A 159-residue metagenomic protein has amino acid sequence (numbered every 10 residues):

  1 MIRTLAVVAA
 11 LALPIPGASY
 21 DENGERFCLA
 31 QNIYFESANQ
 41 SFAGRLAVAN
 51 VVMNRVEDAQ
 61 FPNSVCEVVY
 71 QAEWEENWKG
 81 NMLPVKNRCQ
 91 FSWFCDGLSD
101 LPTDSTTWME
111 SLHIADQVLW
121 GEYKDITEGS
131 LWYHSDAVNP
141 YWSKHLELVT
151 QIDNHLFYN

Functional and structural regions predicted by a protein language model:
I2-G17: Hydrophobic h-region of N-terminal signal peptides that target proteins for export in Gram-negative bacteria
I15-N159: Bacterial extracytoplasmic/cell-wall-associated proteins, especially those involved in peptidoglycan
